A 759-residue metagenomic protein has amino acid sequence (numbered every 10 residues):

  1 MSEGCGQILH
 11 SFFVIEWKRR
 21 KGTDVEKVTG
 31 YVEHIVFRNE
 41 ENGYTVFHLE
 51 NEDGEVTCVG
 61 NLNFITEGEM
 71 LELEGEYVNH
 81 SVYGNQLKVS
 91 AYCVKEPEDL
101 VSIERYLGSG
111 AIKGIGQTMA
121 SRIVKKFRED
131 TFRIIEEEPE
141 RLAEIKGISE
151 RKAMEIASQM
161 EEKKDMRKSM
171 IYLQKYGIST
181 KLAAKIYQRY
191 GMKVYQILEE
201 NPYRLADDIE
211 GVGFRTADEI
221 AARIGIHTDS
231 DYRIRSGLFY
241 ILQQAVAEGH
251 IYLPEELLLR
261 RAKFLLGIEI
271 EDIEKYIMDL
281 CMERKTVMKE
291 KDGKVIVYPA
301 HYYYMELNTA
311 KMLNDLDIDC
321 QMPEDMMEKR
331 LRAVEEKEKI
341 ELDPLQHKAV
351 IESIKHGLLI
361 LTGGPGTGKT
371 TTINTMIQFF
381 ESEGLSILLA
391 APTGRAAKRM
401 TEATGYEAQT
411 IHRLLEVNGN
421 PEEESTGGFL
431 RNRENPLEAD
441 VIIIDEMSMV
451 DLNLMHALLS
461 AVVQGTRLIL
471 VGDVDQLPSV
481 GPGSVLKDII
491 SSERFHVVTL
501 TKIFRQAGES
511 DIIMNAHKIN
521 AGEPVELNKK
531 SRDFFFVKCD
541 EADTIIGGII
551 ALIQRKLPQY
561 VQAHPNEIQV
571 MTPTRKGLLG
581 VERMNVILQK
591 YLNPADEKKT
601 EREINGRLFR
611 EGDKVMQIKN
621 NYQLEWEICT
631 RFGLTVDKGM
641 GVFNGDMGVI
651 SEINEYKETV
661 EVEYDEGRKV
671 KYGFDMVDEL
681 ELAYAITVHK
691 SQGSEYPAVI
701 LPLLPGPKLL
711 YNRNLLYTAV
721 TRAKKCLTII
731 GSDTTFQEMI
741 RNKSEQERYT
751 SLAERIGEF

Functional and structural regions predicted by a protein language model:
D24-N39, G75, M647-S651: Structural detector for short beta-strands of small beta-barrel domains
R38-H48, Y656-E661: Short aromatic-glycine-enriched beta-strand elements
Y44-E52, T57-C58, T66-E76, S81-G293 (+4 more regions): Accessory alpha-helical DNA-binding modules that contact the DNA backbone or grooves
Q174, Q243, M288-K348: Pre-P-loop entry segment of helicase/translocase ATPase cores
T362-R399, F534-C539, Q559-G577: Conserved RecA-like ASCE P-loop NTPase motor core of nucleic-acid helicases/translocases
F379, E383-L385, G394-A403, H412-G419 (+5 more regions): Conserved helicase motor core of SF1/SF2 NTP-dependent helicases
V474-M640, F759: Conserved helicase motor core of P-loop NTPases
N644-F759: C-terminal accessory regions
